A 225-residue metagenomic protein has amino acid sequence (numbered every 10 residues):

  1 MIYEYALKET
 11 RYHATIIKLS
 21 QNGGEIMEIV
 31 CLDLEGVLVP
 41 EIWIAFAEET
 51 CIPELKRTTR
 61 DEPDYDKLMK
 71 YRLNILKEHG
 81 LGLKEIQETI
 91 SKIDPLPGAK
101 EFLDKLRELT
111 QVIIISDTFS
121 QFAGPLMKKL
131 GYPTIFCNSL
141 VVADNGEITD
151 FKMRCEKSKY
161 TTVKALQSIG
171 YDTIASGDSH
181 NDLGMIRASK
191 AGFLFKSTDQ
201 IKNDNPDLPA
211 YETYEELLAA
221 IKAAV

Functional and structural regions predicted by a protein language model:
K8-I26: Short, Lys/Arg-enriched N-terminal segments with co-localized hydrophobic residues within the first ~10-30 amino acids
E28-S139, A143-D144: Alpha-helical substrate-recognition element adjacent to the catalytic core
D104, K164, L183-G184: Alpha-helical segments flanking ligand/cofactor-binding loops in enzyme cores
V112-D117, Y171-E212: Acidic, Mg2+-coordinating phosphoryl-transfer loop and its flanking beta/alpha structural elements, shared across
S120-G124, D182-L183, L218: Short, well-ordered alpha-helical microsegments
Q121-T173, D204: Substrate-recognition "cap/lid" segment bordering the active-site pocket of phosphatases
C137-V142, S197-I201, E215-L217: Short, acidic/turn-prone active-site loops that include or flank metal/cofactor- and phosphate-binding residues
